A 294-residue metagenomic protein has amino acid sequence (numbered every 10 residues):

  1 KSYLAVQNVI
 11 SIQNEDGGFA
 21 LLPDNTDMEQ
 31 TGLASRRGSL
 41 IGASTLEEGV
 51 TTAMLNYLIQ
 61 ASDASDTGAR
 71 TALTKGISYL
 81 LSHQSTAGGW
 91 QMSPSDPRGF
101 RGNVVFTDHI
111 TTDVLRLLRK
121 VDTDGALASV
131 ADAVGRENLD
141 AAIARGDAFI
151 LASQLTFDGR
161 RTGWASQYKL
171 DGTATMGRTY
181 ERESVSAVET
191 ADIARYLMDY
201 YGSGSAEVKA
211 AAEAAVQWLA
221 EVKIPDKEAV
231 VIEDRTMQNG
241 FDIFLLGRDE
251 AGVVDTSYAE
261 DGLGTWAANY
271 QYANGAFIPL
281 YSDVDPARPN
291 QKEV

Functional and structural regions predicted by a protein language model:
K1, S35-V50, R98-T111, M176-T190: Solvent-exposed loop and edge beta-strand segments that line ligand/cofactor-binding and catalytic clefts
K1, T52-D66, D113-V134, D192-S205: Well-ordered alpha-helical scaffold segments within catalytic/enzyme domains
K1-D63, A69, T74-S78, R119 (+2 more regions): Extracellular glycan-targeting catalytic surfaces
S2, T51, R70-L73, T111 (+5 more regions): Residue-level detector of extended alpha-helical repeat arrays and alpha-solenoid scaffolds
Y3-G18, A72-G89, D140-G159, A211-E228: Long, well-ordered core segments of solenoidal/helical folds
Q13-L40, S82-G102, A152-Y180, I224-K292: Glycine- and aromatic-rich loop/turn segments at beta-sheet edges
G76-L80, S85-W90, P97-R101, V105-L127 (+2 more regions): Solenoidal tandem-repeat scaffolds enriched in leucines and small polar residues
T162-A210, A215-K223: Long, repeat-rich segments with strong aromatic
